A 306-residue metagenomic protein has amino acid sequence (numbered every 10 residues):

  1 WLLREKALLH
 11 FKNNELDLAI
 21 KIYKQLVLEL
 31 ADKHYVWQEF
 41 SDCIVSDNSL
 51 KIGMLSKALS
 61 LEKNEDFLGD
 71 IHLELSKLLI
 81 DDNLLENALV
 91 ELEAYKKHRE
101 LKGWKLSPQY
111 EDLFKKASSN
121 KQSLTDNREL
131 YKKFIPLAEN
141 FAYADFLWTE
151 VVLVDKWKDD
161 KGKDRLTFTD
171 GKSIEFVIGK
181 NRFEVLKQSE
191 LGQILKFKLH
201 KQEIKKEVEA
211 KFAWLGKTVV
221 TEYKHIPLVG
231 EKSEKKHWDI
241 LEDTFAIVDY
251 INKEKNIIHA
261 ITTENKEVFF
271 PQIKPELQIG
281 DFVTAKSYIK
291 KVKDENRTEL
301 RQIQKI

Functional and structural regions predicted by a protein language model:
W1-L16, K21-K63: Alpha-helical adaptor scaffolds
F11, I44-S46, L79-I80, K115-S119: Specific register positions within alpha-helical solenoid repeats of the TPR/Sel1-like families, i.e., one
D32-Q38, K63-H72, K96-D112: Boundary/linker segments of alpha-helical solenoid repeat arrays
S56-K63, I80-W104: TPR/TPR-like (Sel1-like) alpha-helical repeat modules
L89-P136: Eukaryotic acidic, Ser/Thr-rich intrinsically disordered low-complexity regions
S119-K163, K224-E254, F282-K286: Structural detector for short beta-strands of small beta-barrel domains
T169-L191, H259-I279: Beta-strand/loop nucleic-acid-binding surfaces
H200-I240, Y288-I306: OB-fold/S1-family single-stranded nucleic acid-binding modules
